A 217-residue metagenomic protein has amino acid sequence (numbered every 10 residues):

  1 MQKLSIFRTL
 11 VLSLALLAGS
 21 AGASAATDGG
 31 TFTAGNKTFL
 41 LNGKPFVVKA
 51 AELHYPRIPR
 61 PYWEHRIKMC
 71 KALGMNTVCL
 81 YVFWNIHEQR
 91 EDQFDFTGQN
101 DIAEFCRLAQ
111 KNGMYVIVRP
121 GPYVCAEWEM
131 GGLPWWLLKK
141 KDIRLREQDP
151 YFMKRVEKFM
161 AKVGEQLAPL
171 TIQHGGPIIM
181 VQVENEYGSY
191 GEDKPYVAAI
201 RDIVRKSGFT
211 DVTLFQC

Functional and structural regions predicted by a protein language model:
M1-V11: Bacterial N-terminal signal peptides that target proteins for export
T9-G19: Bacterial N-terminal signal peptides
A23-T77, R107: N-terminal carbohydrate-binding accessory modules
K44, Y81-Q93, G98, I102 (+3 more regions): Aromatic- and acidic-residue-enriched carbohydrate-binding clefts of CAZyme catalytic domains
K49-A51, V78-L80, V116-P120, I179-V183 (+1 more regions): Hydrophobic faces of well-ordered beta-strands that scaffold small-molecule active sites in alpha/beta enzyme cores
R60, E64, F96-A103, P150-E157 (+2 more regions): Non-membrane alpha-helical structural segments and their capping/turn regions in soluble enzymes
W63-G131, R201-V212: Aromatic-lined substrate-binding rim segments of carbohydrate-active enzymes
F152-C217: Active-site neighborhood of glycoside hydrolase catalytic domains
